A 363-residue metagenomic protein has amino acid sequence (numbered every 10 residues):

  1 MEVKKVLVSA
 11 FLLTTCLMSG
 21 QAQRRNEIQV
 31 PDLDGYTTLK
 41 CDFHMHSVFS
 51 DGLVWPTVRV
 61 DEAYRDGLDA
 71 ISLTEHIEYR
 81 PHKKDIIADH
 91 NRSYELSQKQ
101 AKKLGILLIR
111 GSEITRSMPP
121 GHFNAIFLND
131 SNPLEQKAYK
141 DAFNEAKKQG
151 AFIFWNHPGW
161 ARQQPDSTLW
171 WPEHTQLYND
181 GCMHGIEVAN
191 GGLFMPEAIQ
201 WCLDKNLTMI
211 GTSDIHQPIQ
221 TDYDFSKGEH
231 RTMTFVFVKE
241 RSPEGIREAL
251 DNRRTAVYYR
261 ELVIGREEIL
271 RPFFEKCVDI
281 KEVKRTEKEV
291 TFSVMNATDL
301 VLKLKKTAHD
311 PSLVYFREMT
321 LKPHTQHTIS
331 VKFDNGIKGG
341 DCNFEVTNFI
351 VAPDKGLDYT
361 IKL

Functional and structural regions predicted by a protein language model:
M1-V8: Bacterial N-terminal signal peptides that target proteins for export
K4, Q23-C41, V60, G121-L128 (+1 more regions): Charged catalytic cores and adjacent phosphate/nucleic-acid-binding surfaces used for phosphate/nucleic-acid chemistry
L12-S19: Hydrophobic h-region of N-terminal signal peptides that target proteins for export in Gram-negative bacteria
R24-F152, N156, V188, L193-W201 (+1 more regions): A metal-dependent hydrolase metal-coordination microenvironment
W55, A138, Q164-D166, S242: Secondary-structure junction/capping motif
S112-R116, G159-R162, I215-H216: Short glycine-enriched loops at secondary-structure junctions
K148-G150, N156, R162-E173: Noncatalytic carbohydrate-binding groove/subsite architecture in carbohydrate-active enzymes
